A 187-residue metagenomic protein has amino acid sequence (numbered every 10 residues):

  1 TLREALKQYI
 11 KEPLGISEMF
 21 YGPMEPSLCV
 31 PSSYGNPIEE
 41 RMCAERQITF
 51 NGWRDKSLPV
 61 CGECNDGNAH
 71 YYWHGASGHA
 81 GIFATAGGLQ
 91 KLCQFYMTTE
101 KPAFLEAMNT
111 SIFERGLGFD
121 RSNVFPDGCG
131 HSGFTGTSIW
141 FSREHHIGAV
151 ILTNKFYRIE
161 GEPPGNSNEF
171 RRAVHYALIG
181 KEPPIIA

Functional and structural regions predicted by a protein language model:
T1-D127: Short, surface-exposed loop or secondary-structure junction motifs that flank catalytic or metal-binding residues
T98, P102, A107-F113, V124 (+1 more regions): Short, gly/Ser/Thr-rich active-site loops of penicillin-recognizing serine hydrolases
R115-R143, T153: Short, Gly/Ser/Thr-enriched beta-strand-loop segments that form substrate-interacting elements of hydrolase/peptidase
N154-R158: A short, acidic, flexible beta-alpha connecting loop/helix-capping segment that sits on the rim of active
